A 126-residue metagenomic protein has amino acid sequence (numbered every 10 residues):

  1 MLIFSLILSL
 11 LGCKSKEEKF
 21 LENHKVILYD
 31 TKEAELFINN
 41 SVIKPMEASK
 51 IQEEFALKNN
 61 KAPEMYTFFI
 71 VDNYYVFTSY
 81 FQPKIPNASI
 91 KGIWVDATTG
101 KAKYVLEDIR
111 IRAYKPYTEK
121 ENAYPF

Functional and structural regions predicted by a protein language model:
M1-F4: Sec-dependent signal peptide recognition, specifically the positively charged N-region followed immediately by
L10-G12: C-terminal motif of bacterial Sec signal peptides marking the signal peptidase cleavage site
K14-S15, K19, I27, I93 (+1 more regions): Exposed, low-complexity/repetitive linear segments and helix-based recognition motifs, biased toward charged/polar
E17-Y66, P116-F126: Short, non-transmembrane alpha-helical segments in secretory-pathway proteins
N59-D108: Exposed beta-strand-loop-beta-strand "reactive/processing" segments of non-cytosolic proteins
T99-F126: C-terminal partner/receptor-binding element of secreted or periplasmic proteins
